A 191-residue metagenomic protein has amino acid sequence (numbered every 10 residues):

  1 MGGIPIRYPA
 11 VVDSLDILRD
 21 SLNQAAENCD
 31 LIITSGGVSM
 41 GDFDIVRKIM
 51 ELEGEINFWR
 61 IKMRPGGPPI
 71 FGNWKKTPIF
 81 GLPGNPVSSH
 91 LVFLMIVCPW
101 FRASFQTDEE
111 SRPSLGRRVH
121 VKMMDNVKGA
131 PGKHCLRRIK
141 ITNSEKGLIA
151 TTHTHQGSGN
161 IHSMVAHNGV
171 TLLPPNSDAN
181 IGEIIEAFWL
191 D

Functional and structural regions predicted by a protein language model:
M1-T34: Phosphate-binding glycine-rich loops and their immediate beta-loop-alpha structural context
A10-V11, I45, K62: Proline- and acidic/polar-enriched loop/turn elements at helix boundaries
V12-D16, M40, H90: Loop/helix-junction capping segments adjacent to catalytic residues or to phosphate/diphosphate-binding pockets
L18-D20, D44-V46, N73: Short acidic, glycine/serine/threonine-rich loops at helix termini
S35-G36, D125: Short glycine-centered, acidic/aromatic-flanked micro-motifs in structured strand/loop junctions that mark active-site
G37-M40, G84: Short glycine-rich anion-binding loops that position phosphate/pyrophosphate groups of nucleotides and phosphorylated
G41-E53: Short Gly/Thr/Asp-enriched flexible loops that form oxyanion-binding sites at enzyme active sites
E51-D191: Flexible glycine/proline-rich
